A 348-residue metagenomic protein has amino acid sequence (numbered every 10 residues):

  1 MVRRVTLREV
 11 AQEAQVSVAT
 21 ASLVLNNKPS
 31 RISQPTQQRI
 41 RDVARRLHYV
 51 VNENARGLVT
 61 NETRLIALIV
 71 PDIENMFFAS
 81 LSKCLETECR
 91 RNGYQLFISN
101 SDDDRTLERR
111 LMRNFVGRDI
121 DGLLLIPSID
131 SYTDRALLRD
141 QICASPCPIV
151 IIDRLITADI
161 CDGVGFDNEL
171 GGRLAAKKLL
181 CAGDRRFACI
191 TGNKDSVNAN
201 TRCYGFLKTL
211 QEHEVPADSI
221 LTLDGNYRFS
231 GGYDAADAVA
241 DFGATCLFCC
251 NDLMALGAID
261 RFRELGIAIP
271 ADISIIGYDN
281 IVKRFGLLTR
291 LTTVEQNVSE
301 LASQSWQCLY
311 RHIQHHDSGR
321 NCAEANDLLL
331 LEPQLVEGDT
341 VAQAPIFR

Functional and structural regions predicted by a protein language model:
M1-E62: N-terminal helix-turn-helix DNA-binding module of bacterial transcription factors
M1-V2, T6, N61-K177, C181 (+2 more regions): Alpha-helical recognition/docking segments in bacterial nutrient-uptake and carbohydrate-utilization systems
P71-S80, I98-L107, I129-D130, R154 (+6 more regions): Hinge/beta->alpha junction and helix N-cap segments in small-molecule ligand-binding domains
R91-N92, S145, L210-A217, F242 (+1 more regions): Short helix-capping segments at alpha-helix termini
R185-R186, A217-L221, A268-S274: Short acidic capping loops at alpha-helix termini that bridge into adjacent secondary structure
A235-R348: Flexible loop/turn connectors
